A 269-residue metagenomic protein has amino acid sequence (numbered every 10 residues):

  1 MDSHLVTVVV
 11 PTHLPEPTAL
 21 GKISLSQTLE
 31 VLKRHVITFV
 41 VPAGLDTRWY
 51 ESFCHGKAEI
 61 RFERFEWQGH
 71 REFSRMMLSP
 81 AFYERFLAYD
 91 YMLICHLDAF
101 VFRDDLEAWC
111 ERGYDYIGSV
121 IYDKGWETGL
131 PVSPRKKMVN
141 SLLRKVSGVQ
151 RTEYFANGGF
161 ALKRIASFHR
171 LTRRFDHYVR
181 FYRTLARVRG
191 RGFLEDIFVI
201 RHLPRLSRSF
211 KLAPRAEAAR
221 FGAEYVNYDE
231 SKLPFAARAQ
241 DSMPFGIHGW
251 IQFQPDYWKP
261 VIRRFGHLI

Functional and structural regions predicted by a protein language model:
M1-S26: N-proximal low-complexity "stem/linker" segments adjacent to membrane-targeting elements
V10-T12, F39-A43, G118: Short beta-strand/turn micro-motifs composed of small residues that flank or help shape donor/cofactor-binding pockets
I23-Q27, D46-A58, V199-L203: Short, aromatic/basic amphipathic alpha-helical patches
L25-H35: Short, acidic, metal-binding catalytic loop of nucleotide-sugar glycosyltransferases
V40-D90: Active-site-proximal specificity loops/subdomain of glycosyltransferases
Y89-V101: Short beta-strand-to-loop acidic/aromatic patch adjacent to the donor-nucleotide binding site
F100-M138: Conserved donor-nucleotide/metal-binding helix-loop-beta segment in metal-dependent transferases, i.e., the alpha-helix
L142-L268: Catalytic core and acceptor-binding pocket of nucleotide-sugar-dependent glycosyltransferases
